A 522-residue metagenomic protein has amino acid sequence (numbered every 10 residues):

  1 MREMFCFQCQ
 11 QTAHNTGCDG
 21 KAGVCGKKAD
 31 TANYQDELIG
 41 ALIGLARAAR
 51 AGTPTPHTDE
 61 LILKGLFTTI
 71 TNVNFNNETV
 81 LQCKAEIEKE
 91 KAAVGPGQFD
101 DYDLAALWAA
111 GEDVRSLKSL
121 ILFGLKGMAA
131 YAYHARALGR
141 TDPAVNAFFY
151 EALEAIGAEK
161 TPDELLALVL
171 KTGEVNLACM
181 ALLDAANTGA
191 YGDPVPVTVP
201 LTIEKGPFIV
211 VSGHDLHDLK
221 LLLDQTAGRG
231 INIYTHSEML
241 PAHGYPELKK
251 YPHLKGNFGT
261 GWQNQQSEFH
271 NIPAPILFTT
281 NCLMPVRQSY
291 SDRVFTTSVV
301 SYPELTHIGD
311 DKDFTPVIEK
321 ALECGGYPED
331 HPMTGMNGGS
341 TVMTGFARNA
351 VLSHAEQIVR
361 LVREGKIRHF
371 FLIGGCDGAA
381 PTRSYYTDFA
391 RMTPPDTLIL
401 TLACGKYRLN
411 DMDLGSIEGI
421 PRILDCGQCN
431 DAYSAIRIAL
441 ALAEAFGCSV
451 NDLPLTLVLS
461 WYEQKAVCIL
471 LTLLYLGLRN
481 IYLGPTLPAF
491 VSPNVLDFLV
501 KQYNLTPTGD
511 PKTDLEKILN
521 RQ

Functional and structural regions predicted by a protein language model:
R2-T31, Q35-D36, I43-G44, K171-Q522: Anaerobic metallocofactor- and corrinoid-dependent redox/one-carbon enzyme cores, especially those from methanogenesis
I39-A190: Electropositive, gly/pro-rich neighborhoods at or near active sites that engage anionic ligands
